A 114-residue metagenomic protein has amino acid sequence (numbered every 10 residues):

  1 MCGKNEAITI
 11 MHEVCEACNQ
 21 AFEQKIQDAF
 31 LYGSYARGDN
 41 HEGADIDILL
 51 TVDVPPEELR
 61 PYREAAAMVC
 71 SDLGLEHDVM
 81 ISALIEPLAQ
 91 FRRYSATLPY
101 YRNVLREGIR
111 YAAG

Functional and structural regions predicted by a protein language model:
M1-F30, R37-E42, D53-G114: Catalytic core of pol beta-like nucleotidyltransferases
I46-L50: Short beta-strand->loop micro-motif that forms the acidic, two-metal-ion catalytic signature in nucleotide-processing
